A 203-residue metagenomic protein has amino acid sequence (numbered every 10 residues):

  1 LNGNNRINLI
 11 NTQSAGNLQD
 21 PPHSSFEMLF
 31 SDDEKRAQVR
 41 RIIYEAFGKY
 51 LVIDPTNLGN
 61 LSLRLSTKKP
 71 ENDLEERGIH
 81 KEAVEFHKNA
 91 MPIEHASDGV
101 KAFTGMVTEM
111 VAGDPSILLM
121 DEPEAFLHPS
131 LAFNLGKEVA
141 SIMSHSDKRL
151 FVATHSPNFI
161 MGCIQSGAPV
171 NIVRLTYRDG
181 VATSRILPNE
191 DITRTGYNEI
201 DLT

Functional and structural regions predicted by a protein language model:
N2-F103, T108-I117, P129, L202: Extended helical coiled-coil dimerization/tether regions that scaffold and oligomerize large DNA-maintenance assemblies
K69-L202: Switch/communication elements of ASCE P-loop NTPase nucleotide-binding domains
